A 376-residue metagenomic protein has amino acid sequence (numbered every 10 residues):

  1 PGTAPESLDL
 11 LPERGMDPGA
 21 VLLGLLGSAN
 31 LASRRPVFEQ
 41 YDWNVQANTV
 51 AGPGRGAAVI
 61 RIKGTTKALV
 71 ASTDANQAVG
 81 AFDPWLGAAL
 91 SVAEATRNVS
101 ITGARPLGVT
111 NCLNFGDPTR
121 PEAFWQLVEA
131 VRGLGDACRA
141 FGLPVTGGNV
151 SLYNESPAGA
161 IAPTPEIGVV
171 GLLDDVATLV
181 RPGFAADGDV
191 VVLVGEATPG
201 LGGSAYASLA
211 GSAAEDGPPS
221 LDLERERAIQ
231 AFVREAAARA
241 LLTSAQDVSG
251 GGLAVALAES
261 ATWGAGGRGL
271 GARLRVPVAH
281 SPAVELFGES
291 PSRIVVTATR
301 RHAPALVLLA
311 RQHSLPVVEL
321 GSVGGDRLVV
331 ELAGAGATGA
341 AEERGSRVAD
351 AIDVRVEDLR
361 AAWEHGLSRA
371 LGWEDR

Functional and structural regions predicted by a protein language model:
P1-R376: Glycine/proline-enriched, intrinsically flexible loops and inter-domain linkers
